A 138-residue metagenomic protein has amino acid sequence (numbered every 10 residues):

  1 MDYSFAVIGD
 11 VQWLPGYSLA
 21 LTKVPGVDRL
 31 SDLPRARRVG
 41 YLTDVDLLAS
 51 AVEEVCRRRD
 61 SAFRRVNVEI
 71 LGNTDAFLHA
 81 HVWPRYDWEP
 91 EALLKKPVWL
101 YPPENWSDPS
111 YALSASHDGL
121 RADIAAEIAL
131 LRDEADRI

Functional and structural regions predicted by a protein language model:
M1-I138: HIT superfamily nucleotide-processing domains
